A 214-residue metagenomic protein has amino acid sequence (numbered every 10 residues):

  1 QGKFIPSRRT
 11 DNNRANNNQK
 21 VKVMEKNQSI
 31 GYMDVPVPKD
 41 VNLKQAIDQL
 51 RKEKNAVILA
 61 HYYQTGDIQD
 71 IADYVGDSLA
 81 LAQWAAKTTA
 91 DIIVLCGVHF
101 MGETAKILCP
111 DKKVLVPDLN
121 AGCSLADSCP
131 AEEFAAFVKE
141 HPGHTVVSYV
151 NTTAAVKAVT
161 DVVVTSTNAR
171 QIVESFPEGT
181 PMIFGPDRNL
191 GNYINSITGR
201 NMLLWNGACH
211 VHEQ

Functional and structural regions predicted by a protein language model:
G2-K3, I30: Short non-domain terminal segments
K3-V23: Short, Lys/Arg-enriched N-terminal segments with co-localized hydrophobic residues within the first ~10-30 amino acids
E25-Q214: Active-site loop-to-helix "anion-binding N-cap" substructures in soluble metabolic enzymes
